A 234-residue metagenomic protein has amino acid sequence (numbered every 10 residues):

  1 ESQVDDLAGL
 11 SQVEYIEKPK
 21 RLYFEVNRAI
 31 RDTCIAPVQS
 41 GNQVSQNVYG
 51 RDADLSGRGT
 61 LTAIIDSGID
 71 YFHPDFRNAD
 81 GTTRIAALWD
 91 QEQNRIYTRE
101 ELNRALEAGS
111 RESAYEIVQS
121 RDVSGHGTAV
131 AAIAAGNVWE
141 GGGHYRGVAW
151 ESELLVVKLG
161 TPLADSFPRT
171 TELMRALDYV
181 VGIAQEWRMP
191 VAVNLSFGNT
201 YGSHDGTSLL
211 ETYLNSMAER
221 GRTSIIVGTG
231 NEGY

Functional and structural regions predicted by a protein language model:
E1-L61, G68-G81: Autoinhibitory propeptides
E1-S2, E112, E232-Y234: Short, intrinsically disordered, charge-balanced linker/junction segments flanking boundaries in proteins
K18-P19, L88, V157, G228: Conserved beta-strand termini and adjacent loop/short-helix elements that scaffold enzyme active sites in alpha/beta
L22, W139, N199: Flexible, active-site-proximal loop/turn residues at the rims of small-molecule/cofactor binding pockets and catalytic
L22-E25, Q93, G233-Y234: Short gly/pro/ser/thr-enriched loop/turn and capping motifs at secondary-structure boundaries
V48-E172, W187-A192, G206, R220-R222: Subtilisin-like serine protease catalytic core
T161-Y234: Substrate-binding/access-modulating region of protease and related hydrolase catalytic domains
